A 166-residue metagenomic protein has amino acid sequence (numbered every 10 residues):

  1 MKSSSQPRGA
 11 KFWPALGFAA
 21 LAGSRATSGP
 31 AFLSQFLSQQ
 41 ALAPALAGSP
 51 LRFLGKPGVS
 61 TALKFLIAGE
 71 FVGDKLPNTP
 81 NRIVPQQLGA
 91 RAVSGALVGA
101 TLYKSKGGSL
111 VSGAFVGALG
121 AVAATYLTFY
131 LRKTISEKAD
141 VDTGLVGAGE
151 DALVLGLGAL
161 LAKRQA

Functional and structural regions predicted by a protein language model:
M1-A166: Short amphipathic, positively biased membrane-proximal segments that drive organelle/inner-membrane targeting
